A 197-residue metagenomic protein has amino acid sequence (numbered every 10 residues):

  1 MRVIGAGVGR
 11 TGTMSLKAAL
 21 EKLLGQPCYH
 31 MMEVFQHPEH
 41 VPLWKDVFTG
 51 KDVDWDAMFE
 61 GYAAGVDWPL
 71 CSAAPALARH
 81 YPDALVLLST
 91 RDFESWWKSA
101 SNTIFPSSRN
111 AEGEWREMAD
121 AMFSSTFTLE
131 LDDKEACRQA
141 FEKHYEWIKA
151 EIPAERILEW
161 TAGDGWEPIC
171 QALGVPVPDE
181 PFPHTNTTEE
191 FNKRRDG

Functional and structural regions predicted by a protein language model:
M1-E60: PAPS-dependent sulfotransferase catalytic core
G5-G7, P27-M31, V66-D67, L85-T90 (+1 more regions): A structural signal for short, well-ordered beta-strand segments and their strand-loop junctions that often border
T13-M14, C71-P75, G165-I169: Short, well-ordered alpha-helical microsegments
K17, E21, A78, W97 (+2 more regions): Non-transmembrane alpha-helical segments in soluble domains of secreted/periplasmic/extracellular proteins
L24-Y29, E33, A74-A136, Q171-V175: PAPS-dependent sulfotransferase catalytic domain
E33-P42, L87-F93, E146-G197: The conserved 3'-phosphoadenosine-5'-phosphosulfate
K45-F59, L70-S72, N110-E159: PAPS-dependent sulfotransferase catalytic domain
E60-G61, D83: Alpha-helix C-terminal capping/helix-to-coil transition sites in glycosyltransferase folds
